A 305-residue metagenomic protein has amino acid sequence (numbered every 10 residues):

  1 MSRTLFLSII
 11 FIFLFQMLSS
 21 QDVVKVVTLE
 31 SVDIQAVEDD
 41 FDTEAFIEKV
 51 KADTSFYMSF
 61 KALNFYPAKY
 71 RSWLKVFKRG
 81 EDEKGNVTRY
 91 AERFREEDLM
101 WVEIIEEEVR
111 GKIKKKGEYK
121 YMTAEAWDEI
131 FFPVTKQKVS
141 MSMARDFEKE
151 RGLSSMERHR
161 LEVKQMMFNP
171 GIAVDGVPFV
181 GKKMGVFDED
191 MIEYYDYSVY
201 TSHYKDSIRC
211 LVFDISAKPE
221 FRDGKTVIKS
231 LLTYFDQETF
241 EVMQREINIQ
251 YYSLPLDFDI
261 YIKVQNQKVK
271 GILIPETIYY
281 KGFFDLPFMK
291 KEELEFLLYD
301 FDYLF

Functional and structural regions predicted by a protein language model:
M1-L29: Bacterial Sec-dependent N-terminal signal peptides
T4, T54, Y66, I260-I262: Solvent-exposed, non-transmembrane amphipathic alpha-helical segments
L7, I12-Q16, D42, V180 (+1 more regions): Compositionally biased, low-structure terminal segments
D22-R209, A217-G224, K290-F305: Structured extracytoplasmic
M184-D190, V199, I208-F305: Gly/Pro-enriched, hydrophobic low-complexity segments that function as extracytoplasmic propeptides/linkers
